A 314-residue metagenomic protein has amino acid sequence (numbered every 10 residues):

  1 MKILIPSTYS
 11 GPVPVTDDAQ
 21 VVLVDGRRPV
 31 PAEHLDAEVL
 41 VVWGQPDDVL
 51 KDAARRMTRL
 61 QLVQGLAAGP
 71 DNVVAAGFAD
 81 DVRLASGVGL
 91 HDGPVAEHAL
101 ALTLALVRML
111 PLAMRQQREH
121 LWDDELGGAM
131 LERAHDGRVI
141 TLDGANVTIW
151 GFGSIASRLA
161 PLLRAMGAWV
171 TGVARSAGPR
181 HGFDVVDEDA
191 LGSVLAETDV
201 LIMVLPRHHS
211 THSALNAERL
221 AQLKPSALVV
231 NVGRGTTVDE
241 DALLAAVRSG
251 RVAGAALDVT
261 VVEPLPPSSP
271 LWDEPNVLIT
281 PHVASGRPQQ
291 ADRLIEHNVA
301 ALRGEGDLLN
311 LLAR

Functional and structural regions predicted by a protein language model:
M1-A85: An N-terminal-biased, well-structured beta-alpha scaffold segment characteristic of Rossmann-like dinucleotide-binding
I5, V147-I149: Hydrophobic Val/Ile/Leu positions in short beta-strands of Rossmann-like dinucleotide-binding domains
A85, L90, P94, L112-Q117 (+1 more regions): C-terminal helix-to-coil terminal segments
V88-N146: Phosphate-binding beta-alpha-beta segment of Rossmann-like dinucleotide-binding domains, i.e., the NAD(P)
F152-G153: Glycine-rich Rossmann-fold phosphate-binding loop(s) that bind the pyrophosphate of adenine dinucleotide cofactors
A156-S157: N-terminal Rossmann-fold NAD(P) dinucleotide-binding loop
A165-H181: NAD(P)-binding Rossmann-fold cofactor-contacting core
S176-P270: Rossmann-like adenosine-cofactor binding region
